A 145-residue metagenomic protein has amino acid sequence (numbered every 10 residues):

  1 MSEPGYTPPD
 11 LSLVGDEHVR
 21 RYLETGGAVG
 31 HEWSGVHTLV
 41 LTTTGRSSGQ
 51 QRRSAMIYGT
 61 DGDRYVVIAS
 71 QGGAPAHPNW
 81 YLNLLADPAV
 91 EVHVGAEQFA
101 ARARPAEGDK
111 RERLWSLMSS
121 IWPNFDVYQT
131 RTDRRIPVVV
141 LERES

Functional and structural regions predicted by a protein language model:
M1-S34: Extreme N-terminal tail/first-helix region
E3, S70-F125, R131-R135, R143-S145: Short, structured beta-strand-loop surface elements
G30-H31, I57, L82: Short secondary-structure boundary/capping segments
H31, T130-R131: A general structural signal for short secondary-structure junctions and capping/turn motifs
V36-G72: Short beta-strand segments
T38, I136-V138: Short hydrophobic/aromatic beta-strand or adjacent loop that forms the aromatic wall/cage of a ligand/substrate-binding
T43, T60, V94, L141-R143: Hydrophobic side chains in beta-strands
